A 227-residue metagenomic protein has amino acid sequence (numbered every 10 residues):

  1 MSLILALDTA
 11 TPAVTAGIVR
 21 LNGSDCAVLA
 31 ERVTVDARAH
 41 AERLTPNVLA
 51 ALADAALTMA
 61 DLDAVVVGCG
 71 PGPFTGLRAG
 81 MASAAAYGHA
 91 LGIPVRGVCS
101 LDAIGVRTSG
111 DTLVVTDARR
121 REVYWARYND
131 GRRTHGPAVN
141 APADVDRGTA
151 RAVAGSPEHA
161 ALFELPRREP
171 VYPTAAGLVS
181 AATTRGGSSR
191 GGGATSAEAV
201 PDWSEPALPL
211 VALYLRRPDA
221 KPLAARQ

Functional and structural regions predicted by a protein language model:
M1-V19, S24-D25, A39-R43, R96-Q227: Oxyanion-binding and handling regions
V33-A53: N-terminal phosphate-binding loop and adjacent alpha-helix
V48-A64, D146-R151: Phosphate/pyrophosphate-binding loops at sites that engage ATP/ADP/AMP, CoA/4′-phosphopantetheine, polyphosphate
A50, A85, H89, L165 (+1 more regions): Short, well-ordered alpha-helices that flank and scaffold nucleotide-derived cofactor binding pockets
A55-A60, G88-V98: Phosphate-handling active-site elements
V65-P94: DPxDG-like acidic metal-binding loop motif
